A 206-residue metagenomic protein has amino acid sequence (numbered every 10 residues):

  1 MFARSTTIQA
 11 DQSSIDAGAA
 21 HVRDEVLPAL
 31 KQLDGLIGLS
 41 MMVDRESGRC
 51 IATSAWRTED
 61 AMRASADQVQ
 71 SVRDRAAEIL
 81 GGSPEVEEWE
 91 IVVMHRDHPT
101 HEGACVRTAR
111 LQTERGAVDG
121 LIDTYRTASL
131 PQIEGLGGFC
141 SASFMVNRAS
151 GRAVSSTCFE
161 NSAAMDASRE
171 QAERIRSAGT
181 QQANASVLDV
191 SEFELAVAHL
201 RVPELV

Functional and structural regions predicted by a protein language model:
M1-I51, R57-V206: Short S/T/G/P-rich N-terminal loop/turn motif that feeds into the first structured element of a domain
